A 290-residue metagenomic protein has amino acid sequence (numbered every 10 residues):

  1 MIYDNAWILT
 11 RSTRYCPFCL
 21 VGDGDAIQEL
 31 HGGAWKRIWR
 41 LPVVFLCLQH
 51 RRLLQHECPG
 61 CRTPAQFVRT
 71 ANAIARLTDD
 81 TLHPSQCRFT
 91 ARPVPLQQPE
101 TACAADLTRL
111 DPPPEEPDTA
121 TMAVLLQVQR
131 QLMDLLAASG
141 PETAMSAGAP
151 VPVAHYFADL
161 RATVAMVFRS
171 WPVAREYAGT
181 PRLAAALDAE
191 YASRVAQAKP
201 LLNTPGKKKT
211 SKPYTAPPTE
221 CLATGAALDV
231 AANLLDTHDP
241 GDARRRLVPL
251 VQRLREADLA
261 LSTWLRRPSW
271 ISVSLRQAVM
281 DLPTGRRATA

Functional and structural regions predicted by a protein language model:
M1-A290: Basic, alpha-helical nucleic-acid-binding regions used in initiation and control of genome expression
